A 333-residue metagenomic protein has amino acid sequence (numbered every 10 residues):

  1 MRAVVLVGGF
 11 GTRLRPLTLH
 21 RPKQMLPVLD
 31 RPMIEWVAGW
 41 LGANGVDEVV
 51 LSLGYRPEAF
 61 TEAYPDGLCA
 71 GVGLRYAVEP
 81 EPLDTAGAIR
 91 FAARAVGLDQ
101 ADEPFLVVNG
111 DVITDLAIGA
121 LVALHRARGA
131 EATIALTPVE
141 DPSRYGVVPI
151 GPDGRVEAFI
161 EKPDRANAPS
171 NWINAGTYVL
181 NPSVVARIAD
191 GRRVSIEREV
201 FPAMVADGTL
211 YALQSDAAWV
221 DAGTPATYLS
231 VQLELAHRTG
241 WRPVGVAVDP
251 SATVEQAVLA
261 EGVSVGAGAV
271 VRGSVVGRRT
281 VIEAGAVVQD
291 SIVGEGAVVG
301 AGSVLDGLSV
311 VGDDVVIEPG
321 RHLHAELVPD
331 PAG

Functional and structural regions predicted by a protein language model:
M1-V5, R13, P27-I113, I118-A120 (+2 more regions): Conserved N-terminal catalytic core of the sugar/cofactor nucleotidyltransferase
G8, G54, G110, T137-P138 (+1 more regions): Histidine-centered beta-alpha loop that forms part of the nucleotide-sugar donor binding/catalytic region in diverse
M25, V147-I150, F201, A212: A structural signal for short hydrophobic beta-strand segments in well-ordered beta-sheet cores
M25, Y76-A77, F159, A212: Generic preference for hydrophobic
Y55, T133-I150: Short beta-strand-to-loop element that shapes/binds the nucleotide-sugar donor at the catalytic cleft/hinge
P104-L106, I113, G119-R126, V139-P142 (+1 more regions): Catalytic-core segments of class I nucleotidyltransferases/pyrophosphorylases that form NMP-activated intermediates
R242-G333: Structural signal for interior beta-strand "rungs" in well-ordered beta-sheet cores of soluble enzyme domains
